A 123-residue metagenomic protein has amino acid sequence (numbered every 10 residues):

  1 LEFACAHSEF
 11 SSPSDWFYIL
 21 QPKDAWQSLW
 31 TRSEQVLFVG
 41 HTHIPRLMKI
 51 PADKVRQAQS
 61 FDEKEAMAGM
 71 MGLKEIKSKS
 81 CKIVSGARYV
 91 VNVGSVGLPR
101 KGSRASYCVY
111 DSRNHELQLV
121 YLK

Functional and structural regions predicted by a protein language model:
L1-F38, T42-A66: Conserved catalytic scaffold of divalent metal-dependent phosphoesterases
D53-K123: Acidic, His/Gly-rich catalytic cores of divalent-metal-dependent hydrolytic chemistry
